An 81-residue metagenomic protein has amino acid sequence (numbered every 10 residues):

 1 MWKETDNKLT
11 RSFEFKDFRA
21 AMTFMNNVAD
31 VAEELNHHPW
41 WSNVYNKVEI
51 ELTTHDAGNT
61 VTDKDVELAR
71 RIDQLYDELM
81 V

Functional and structural regions predicted by a protein language model:
M1-V81: Charge-rich alpha-helical segments
